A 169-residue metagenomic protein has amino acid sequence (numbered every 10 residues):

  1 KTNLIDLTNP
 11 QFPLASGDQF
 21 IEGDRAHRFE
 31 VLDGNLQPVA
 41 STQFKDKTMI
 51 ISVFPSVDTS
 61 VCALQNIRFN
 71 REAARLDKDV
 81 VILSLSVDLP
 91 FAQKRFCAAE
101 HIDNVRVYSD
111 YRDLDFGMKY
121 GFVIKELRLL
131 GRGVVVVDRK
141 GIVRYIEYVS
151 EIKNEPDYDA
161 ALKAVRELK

Functional and structural regions predicted by a protein language model:
K1-K169: Chalcogenol-based redox active-site neighborhoods
